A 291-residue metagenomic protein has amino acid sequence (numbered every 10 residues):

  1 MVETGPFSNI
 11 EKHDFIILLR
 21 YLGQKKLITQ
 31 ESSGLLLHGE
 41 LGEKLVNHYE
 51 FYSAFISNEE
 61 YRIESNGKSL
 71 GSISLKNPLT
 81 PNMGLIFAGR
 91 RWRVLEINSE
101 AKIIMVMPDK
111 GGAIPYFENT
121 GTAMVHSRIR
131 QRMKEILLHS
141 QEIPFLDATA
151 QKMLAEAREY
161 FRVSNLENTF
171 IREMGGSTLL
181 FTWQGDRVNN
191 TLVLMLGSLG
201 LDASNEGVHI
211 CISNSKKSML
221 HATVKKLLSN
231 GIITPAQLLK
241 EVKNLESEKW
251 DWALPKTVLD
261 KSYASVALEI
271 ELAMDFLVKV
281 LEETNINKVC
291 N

Functional and structural regions predicted by a protein language model:
M1-R91, E96-I97, R172-G207: C-terminal accessory/connector segments of nucleic-acid motor ATPases
L35-L36, K102-M107, E206-A222: A generic structural motif
N58, N98-R172, L220-N291: Terminal, basic amphipathic appendages of nucleotide-handling enzymes
S65, V106-P108, T182, I212-N214 (+1 more regions): Surface-exposed beta-strand edges and flanking loops
S69, K110-G112, D186, K216-S218: Residues that cap or initiate secondary-structure elements
